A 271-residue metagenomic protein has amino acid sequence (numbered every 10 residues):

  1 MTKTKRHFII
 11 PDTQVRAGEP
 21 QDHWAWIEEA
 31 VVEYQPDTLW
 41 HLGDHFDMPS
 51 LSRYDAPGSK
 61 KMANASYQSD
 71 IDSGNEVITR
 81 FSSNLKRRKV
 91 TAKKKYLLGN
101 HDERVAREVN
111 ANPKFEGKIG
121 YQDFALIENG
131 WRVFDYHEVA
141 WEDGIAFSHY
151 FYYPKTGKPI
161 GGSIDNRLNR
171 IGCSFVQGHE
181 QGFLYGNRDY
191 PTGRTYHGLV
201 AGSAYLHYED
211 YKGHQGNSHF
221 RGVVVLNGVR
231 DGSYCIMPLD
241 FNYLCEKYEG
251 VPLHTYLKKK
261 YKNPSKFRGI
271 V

Functional and structural regions predicted by a protein language model:
M1, H137-D143, N187-D189: Short acidic-hydrophobic surface loop/beta-edge motif
M1-Q35, F147, L253, V271: Basic, amphipathic N-terminal segments that precede the first structured/catalytic domain
F8, W40, K95, I145 (+1 more regions): Hydrophobic "anchor" residues on beta-strands that sit immediately upstream of conserved functional sites
P11, L42-D44, L98-G99, S148 (+1 more regions): Active-site flanking residues adjacent to catalytic metal/cofactor-binding acidic residues
V15-E128: Core catalytic region of metal-dependent phosphoesterases/phosphodiesterases, especially metallo-beta-lactamase-like
E108-A111, G117-G157, R170: Hydrophobic, aromatic-enriched interface-forming segments
S148-L239: Conserved beta-sheet core of the metallophosphoesterase superfamily
G228-V271: A short C-terminal boundary segment appended to hydrolase-like catalytic domains
